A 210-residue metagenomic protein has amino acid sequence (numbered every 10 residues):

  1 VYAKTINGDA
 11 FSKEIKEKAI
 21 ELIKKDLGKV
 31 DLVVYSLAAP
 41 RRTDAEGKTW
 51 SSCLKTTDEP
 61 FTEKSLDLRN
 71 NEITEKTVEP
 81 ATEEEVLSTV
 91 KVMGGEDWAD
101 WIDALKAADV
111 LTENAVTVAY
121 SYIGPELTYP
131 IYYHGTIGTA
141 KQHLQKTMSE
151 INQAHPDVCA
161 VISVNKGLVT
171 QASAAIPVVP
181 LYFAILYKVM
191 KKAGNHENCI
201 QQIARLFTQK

Functional and structural regions predicted by a protein language model:
V1, A45-T49, T128-G135: Short, flexible/disordered intra-domain loops and linkers
V1-K4, D9: Glycine-rich phosphate-binding loop and adjoining beta1-alpha1-beta2 segment of Rossmann-like nucleotide-binding folds
N7, I15-G47: A glycine-rich helix->loop->beta "capping" turn within Rossmann-like NAD(P)(H)-dependent oxidoreductase domains
A39-K64: Short, solvent-exposed beta-strand-terminating loops
K55-D157, V164-Y187, K191: Catalytic loop of short-chain dehydrogenase/reductase
Y182-K210: Long, compositionally biased intrinsically disordered regions
